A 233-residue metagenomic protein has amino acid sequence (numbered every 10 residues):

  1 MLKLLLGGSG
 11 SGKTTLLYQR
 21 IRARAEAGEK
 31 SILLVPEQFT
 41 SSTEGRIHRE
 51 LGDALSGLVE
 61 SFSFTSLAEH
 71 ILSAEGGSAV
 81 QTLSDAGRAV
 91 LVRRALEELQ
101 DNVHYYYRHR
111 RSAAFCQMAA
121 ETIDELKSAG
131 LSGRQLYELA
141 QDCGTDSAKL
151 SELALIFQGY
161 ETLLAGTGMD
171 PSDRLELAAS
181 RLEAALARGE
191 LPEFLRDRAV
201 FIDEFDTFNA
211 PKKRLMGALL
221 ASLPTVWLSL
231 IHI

Functional and structural regions predicted by a protein language model:
M1-L4, E98-E204, A210-P211, L215: Accessory N-terminal region flanking or inserted into the helicase ATPase core in nucleic-acid motor proteins
L2-A25, I32-E44: Glycine-rich P-loop/Walker A and Walker A-like loops and their local beta1-loop-alpha1 context in P-loop NTPases
Q19-R22, N209-S222: Histidine-anchored nucleotide/phosphate-binding helix
G28-G144, A148, Q158: Conserved P-loop NTPase-based nucleic-acid remodeling module centered on helicase motor cores
G28-K30, L195-R198, L223-T225: A general structural motif
E37, E60-L67, A199-T207, K212 (+1 more regions): Conserved helicase core region in the C-terminal RecA-like lobe
D53-L58, L220-W227: Structural alpha-beta junctions
I231-I233: Conserved small/polar residues in nucleotide/adenosyl-binding loops
